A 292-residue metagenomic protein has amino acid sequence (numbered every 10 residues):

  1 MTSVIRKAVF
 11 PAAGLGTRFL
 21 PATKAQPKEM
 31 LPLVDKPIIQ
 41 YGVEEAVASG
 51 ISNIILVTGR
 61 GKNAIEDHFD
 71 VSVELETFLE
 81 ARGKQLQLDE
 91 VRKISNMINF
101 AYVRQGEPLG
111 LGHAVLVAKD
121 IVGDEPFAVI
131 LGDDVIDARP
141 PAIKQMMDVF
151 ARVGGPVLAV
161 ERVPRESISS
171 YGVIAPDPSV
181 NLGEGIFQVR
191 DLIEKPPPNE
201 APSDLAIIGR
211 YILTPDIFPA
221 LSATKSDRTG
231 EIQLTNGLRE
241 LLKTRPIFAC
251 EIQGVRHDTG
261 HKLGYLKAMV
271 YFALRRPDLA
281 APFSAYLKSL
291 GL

Functional and structural regions predicted by a protein language model:
M1-F10, R18, K36-V129, D137-A138: Conserved N-terminal catalytic core of the sugar/cofactor nucleotidyltransferase
S3-I5, P176, G183-Q188, P202-L292: Conserved alpha/beta core of the MobA/IspD/sugar-nucleotide pyrophosphorylase nucleotidyltransferase superfamily
L15, D134: Active-site metal-binding loops of divalent metal-dependent hydrolases
A25-Q40: Short catalytic helix/loop segments, enriched in acidic residues and glycine and frequently bearing histidine
I39, I65, A118, D133 (+3 more regions): Residue-level signal for inorganic ion chemistry
L88-N99, N181-I186, E240-L242: Short, conserved catalytic or adaptor-binding loops enriched in Gly and charged residues
I136-P219, T224, R228: Conserved core of the sugar-phosphate nucleotidyltransferase
